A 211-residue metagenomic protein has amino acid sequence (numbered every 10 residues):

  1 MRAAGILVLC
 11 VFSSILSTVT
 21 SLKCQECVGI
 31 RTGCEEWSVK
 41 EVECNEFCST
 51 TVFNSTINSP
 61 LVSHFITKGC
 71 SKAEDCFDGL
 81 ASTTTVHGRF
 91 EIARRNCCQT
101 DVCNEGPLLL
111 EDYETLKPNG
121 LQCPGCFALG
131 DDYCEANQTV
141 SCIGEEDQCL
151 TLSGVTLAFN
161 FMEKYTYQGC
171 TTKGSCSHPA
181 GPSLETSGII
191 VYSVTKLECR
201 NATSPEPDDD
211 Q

Functional and structural regions predicted by a protein language model:
R2-Q211: Disulfide-rich, cysteine-dense mature extracellular segments of secreted or cell-surface proteins
